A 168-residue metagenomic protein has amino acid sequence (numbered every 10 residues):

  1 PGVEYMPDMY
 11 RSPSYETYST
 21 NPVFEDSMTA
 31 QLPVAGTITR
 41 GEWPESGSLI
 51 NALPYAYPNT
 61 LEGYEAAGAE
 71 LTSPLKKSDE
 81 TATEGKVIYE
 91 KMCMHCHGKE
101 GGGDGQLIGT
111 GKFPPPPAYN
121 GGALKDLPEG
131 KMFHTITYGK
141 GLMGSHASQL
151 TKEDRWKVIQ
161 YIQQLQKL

Functional and structural regions predicted by a protein language model:
P1-K77, L150-I159: Periplasmic c-type cytochrome electron-transfer domains
E4, E80, E84, I88 (+2 more regions): Extracytoplasmic/secreted proteins, especially bacterial periplasmic and envelope-associated proteins
L53, E129-L142, A147-L168: C-terminal capping alpha-helices of c-type cytochrome domains
D79-G102, F113, T137-Y138: Sequence/structural segment immediately N-terminal to covalent heme-attachment motifs in c-type and related
T81, K112-P116, N120-L127, H134-Y138: Glycine- and small hydrophobic-enriched segments that form the cores of compact globular domains
M94, P117, G144: Cys/His/Pro-rich metal-binding microdomains
G102-G103, K152: Short, non-ligating residues that shape and space the ligands of small metal-coordination modules and catalytic
Q106-T110: Short cysteine/histidine-rich zinc-coordinating motifs and their immediately flanking basic loops
